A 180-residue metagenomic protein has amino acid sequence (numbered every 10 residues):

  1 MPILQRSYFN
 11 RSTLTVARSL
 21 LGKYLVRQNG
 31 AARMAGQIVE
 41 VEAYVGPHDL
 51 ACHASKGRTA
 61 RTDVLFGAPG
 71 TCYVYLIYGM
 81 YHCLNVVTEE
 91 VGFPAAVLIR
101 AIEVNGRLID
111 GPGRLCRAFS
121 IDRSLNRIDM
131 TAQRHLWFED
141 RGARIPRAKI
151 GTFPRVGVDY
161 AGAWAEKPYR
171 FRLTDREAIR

Functional and structural regions predicted by a protein language model:
M1-R180: Conserved, well-structured core segments that form or line functional sites
